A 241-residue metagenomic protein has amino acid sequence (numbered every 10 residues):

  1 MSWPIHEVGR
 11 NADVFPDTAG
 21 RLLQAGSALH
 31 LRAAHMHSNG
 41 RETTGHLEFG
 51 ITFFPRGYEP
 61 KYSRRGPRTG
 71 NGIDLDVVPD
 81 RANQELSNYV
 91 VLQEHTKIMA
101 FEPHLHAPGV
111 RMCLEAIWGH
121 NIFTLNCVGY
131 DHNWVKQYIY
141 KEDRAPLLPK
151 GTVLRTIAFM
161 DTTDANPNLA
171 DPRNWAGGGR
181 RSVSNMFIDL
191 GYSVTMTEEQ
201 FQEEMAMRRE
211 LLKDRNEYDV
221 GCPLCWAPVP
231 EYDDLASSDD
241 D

Functional and structural regions predicted by a protein language model:
M1-K97, E102-D240: Beta-strand-centric surfaces of beta-sandwich/beta-rich domains
